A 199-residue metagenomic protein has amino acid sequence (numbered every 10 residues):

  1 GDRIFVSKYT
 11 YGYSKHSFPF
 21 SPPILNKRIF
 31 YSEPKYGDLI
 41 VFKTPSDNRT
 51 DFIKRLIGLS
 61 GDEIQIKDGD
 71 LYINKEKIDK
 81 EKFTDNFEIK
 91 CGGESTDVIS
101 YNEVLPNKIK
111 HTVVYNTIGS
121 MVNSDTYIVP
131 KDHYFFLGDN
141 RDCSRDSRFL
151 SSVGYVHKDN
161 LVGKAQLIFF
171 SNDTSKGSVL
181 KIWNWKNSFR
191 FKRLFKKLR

Functional and structural regions predicted by a protein language model:
D2-R199: Soluble "head" domains of membrane/secretory-pathway proteins
